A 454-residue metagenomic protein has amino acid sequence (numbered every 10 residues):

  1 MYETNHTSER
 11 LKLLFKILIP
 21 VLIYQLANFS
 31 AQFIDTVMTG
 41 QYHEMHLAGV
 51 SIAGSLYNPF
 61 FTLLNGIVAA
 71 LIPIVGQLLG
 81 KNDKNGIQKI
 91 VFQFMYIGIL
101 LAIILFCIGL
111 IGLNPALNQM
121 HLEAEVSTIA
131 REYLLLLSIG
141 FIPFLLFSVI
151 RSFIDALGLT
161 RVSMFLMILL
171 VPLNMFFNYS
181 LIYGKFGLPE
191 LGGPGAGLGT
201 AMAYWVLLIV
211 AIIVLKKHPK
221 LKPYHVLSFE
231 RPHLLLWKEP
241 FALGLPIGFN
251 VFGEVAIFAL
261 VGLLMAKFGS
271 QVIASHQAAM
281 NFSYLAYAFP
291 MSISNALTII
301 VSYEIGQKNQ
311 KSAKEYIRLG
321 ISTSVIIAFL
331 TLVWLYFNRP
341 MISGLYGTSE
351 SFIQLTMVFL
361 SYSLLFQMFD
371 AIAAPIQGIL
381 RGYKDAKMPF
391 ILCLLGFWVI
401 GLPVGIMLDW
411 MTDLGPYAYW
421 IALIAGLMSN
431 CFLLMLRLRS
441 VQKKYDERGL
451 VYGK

Functional and structural regions predicted by a protein language model:
M1-V21, V75-I142, L188-L245, V301-F366 (+1 more regions): Short alpha-helical transmembrane segments in multi-pass integral membrane proteins
K16-D35, L136, F147, A203-L207 (+4 more regions): Transmembrane helical elements of multi-pass membrane transporters/channels
V21, Q25, T36-V37, P73 (+15 more regions): Transmembrane alpha-helix boundary and packing residues in multipass membrane permease domains and related
I23, A27, A31, F60-L64 (+14 more regions): Residue-level hotspots within pore-lining transmembrane alpha-helices of multi-pass secondary transporters
L26, S30-A48, L117-A124, I182-L191 (+4 more regions): Helix-terminus/linker motif at the lipid-water interface of multi-pass membrane proteins
L47-L110, F144-G158, V162-S163, G262 (+3 more regions): Small-residue-rich hydrophobic transmembrane alpha-helices
N65-V68, L137-D155, S163-V171, A196-I212 (+5 more regions): Short runs within selected transmembrane alpha-helices of multi-pass transporters and secretion channels
G109, S152, N178, I182 (+9 more regions): Structural signal for membrane-spanning alpha-helices in multi-pass inner-membrane proteins, emphasizing helix cores
